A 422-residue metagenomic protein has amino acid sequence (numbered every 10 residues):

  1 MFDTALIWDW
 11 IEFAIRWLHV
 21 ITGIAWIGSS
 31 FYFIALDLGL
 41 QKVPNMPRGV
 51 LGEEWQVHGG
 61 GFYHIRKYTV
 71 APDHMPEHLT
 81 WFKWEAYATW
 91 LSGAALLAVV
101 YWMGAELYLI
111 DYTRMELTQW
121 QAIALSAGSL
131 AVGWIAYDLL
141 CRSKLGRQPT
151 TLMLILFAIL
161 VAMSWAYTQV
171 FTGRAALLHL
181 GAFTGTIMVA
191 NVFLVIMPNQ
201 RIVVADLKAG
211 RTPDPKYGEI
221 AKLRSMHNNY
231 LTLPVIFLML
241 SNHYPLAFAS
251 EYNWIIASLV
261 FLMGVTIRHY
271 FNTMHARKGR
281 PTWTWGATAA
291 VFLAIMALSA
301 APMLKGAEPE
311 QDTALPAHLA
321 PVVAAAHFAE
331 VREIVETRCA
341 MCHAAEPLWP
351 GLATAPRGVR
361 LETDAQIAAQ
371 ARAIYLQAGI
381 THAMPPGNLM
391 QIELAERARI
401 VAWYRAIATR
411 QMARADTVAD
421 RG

Functional and structural regions predicted by a protein language model:
M1-E12: Short, strongly hydrophobic alpha-helical membrane anchors
F13-I27, Q119-S129, R174-F193: Alpha-helical transmembrane segments
S30-D73: Membrane-interface amphipathic/juxtamembrane segments adjacent to transmembrane helices
S30-Q41, A131-A136, V192-L207: Membrane-water interface of transmembrane alpha-helices
T69-A94, Q200, P215-V235: Loop-to-transmembrane boundary segments
H74, W81, A94, Y101 (+2 more regions): Aromatic- and Gly/Pro-enriched helix-to-coil junctions and flexible linker segments
W81, A86-A105, S164-L178, L231-S250: Alpha-helical transmembrane segments and their membrane-interface junctions in multi-pass membrane proteins
G146-L154, A249-N253, A276-V291: Membrane-interfacial entry segments at the cytosolic side of transmembrane helices
